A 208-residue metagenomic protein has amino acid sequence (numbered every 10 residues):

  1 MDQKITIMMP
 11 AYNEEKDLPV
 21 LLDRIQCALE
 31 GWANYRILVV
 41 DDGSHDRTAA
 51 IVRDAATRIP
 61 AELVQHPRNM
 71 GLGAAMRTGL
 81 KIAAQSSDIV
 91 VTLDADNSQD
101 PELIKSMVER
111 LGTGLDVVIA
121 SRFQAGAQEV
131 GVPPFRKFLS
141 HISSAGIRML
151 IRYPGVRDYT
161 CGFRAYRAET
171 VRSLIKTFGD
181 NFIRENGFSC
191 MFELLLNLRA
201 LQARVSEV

Functional and structural regions predicted by a protein language model:
K4-T6, R36, E193: Cell-envelope/extracellular polymer assembly enzymes that use nucleotide-activated donors
T6-E14, L21, A28, V40: A conserved hydrophobic helix/loop-capping motif in glycosyltransferases and polysaccharide synthases
K16-V20, D46-A55: Acidic helix N-cap motif at the loop->helix transition within catalytic regions of sugar-transfer enzymes
R24-N34: Short, acidic, metal-binding catalytic loop of nucleotide-sugar glycosyltransferases
Y35-L38, A49-I82: Conserved donor nucleotide-binding strand/loop of the catalytic core
D41-A50, N97: A conserved acidic beta->alpha catalytic loop
H66-I82, I89, P101-R184, F188: Acceptor/aglycone-binding surface of glycosyltransferases and processive sugar-polymer synthases
S87-S98: Short beta-strand-to-loop acidic/aromatic patch adjacent to the donor-nucleotide binding site
